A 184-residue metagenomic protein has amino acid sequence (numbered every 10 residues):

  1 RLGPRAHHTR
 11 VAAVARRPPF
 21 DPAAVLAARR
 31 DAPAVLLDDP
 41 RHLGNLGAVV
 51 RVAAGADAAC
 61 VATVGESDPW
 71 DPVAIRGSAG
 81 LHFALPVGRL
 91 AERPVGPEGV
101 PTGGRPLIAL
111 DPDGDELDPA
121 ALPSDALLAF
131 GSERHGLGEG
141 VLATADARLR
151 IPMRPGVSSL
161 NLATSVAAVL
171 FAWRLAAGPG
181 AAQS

Functional and structural regions predicted by a protein language model:
R1, N45, A74, G136 (+1 more regions): Phosphate- and divalent-cation-binding pockets in alpha/beta enzyme and binding domains that engage nucleotide-derived
R1-L2, A91-E98, D115-L117, G156-V157: A short acidic, often aromatic-flanked loop/helix-cap motif at beta-alpha or helix-coil junctions that lines enzyme
R1-T9, G104, Q183-S184: N-terminal positively charged helical leader segments and presequences
L2-R5, A24-A28, A79, G99 (+2 more regions): Short secondary-structure boundary/capping segments
V11-V14, P18-D113: RNA substrate-binding interface of SAM-dependent RNA methyltransferases
A13, V52-A56, E66-H82, E139 (+1 more regions): Structured adenosyl-cofactor binding patch, chiefly the S-adenosyl-L-methionine
G44, W70, L117, G136 (+1 more regions): Residues that form or flank phosphate/diphosphate-binding pockets in enzymes that use nucleotide phosphates
I108-P155: Active-site/ligand-binding-proximal alpha/beta "capping" segment
